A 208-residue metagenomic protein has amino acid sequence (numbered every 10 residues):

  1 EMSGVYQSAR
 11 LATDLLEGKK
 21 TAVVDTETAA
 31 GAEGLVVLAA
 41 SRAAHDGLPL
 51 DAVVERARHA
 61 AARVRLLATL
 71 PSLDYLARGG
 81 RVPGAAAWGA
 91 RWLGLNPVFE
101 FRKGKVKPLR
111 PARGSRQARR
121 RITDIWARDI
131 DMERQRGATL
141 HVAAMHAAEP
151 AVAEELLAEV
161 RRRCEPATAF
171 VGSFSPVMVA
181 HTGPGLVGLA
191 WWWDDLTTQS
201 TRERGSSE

Functional and structural regions predicted by a protein language model:
E1-A22, T28-L38, R42-E208: Mixed-charge interfacial surface used for oligomerization/domain docking and macromolecular partner engagement
